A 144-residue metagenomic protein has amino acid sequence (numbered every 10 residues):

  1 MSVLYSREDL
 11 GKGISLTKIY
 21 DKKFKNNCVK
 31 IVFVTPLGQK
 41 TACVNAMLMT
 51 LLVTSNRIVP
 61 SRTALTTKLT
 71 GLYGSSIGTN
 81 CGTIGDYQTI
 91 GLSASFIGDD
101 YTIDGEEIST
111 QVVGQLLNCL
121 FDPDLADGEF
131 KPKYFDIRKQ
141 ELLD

Functional and structural regions predicted by a protein language model:
M1-C28: N- or domain-start disorder-to-order transition segments that initiate the globular core
M1-S6, L52, S61-T67: N-terminal start-of-chain detector that recognizes signal peptides and the immediate post-cleavage beginning
K25-G38, C43-N45, T63-N118, E141-D144: M16 family metallopeptidases and their MPP-like homologs
N45-T54: Active-site SXXK
S55-V59, D100-I103, D122-K131: Short, polar/flexible loop-turn hinges at active-site or ligand-entry regions and domain interfaces
Q115-D122, A126, F135: Non-catalytic accessory segments adjacent to catalytic cores
K131-F135, Q140: Immediate N-terminus of the mature polypeptide
